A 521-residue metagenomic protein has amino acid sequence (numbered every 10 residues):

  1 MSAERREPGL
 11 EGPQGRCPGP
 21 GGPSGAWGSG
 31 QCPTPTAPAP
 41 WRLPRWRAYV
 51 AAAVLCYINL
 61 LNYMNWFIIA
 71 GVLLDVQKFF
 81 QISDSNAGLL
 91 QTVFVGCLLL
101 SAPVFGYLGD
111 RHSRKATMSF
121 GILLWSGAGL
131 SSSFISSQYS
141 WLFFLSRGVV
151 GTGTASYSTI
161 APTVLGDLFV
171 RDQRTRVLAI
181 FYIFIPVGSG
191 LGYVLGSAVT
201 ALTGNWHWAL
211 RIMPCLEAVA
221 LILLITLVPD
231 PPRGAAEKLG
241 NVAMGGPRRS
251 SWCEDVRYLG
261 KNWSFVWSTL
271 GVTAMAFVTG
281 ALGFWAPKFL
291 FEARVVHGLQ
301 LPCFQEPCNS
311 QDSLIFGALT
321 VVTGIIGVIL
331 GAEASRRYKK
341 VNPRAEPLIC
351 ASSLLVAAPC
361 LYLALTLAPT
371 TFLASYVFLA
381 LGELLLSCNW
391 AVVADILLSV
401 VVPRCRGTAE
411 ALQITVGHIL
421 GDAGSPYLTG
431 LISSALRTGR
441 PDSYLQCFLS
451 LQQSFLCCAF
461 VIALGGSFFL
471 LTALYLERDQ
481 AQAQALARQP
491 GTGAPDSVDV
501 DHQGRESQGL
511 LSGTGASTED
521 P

Functional and structural regions predicted by a protein language model:
S2-M64: Cytosolic juxtamembrane N-terminal segment immediately preceding the first transmembrane helix of multi-pass
I69-A70, N262-I329, L386-W390, A394 (+1 more regions): Extracytoplasmic gate region of multi-pass secondary transporters
L100-S140: Conserved MFS/SLC helix-loop-helix module at the cytosolic interface between two early adjacent transmembrane helices
A116-S131, A345-Y362: Structural signature of the two symmetry-related core transmembrane helices
S133-S146, L363-F378: Helix-loop junctions at membrane interfaces in 12-TM secondary transporters
S146-P186: Cytoplasmic helix-loop-helix junction between adjacent transmembrane helices in 12-TM secondary transporters
F181-D230: Helix-loop-helix hairpin linking two adjacent transmembrane segments in secondary transporters
W208-T226, A357, Q452-L471: Symmetry-related core transmembrane helices of the 12-TM Major Facilitator Superfamily/SLC fold
